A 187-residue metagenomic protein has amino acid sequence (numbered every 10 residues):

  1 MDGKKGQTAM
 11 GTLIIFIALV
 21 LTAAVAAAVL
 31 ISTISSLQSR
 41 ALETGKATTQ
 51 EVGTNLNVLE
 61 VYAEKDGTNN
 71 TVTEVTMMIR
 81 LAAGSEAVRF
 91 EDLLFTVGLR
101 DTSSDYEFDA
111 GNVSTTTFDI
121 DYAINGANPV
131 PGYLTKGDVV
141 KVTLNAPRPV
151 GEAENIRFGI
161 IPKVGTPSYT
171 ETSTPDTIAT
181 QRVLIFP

Functional and structural regions predicted by a protein language model:
M1-K5: N-terminal leader/signal peptides at the extreme start of proteins
T8, I17-E43, A47: C-terminal juxtamembrane segment of a hydrophobic transmembrane alpha-helix
G11-T12: Alpha-helical transmembrane segments and their helix-start/interface "positive-inside/aromatic belt" motifs in integral
I34-P187: N-terminal export/assembly leader peptides and their processing motifs that target proteins to secretory
